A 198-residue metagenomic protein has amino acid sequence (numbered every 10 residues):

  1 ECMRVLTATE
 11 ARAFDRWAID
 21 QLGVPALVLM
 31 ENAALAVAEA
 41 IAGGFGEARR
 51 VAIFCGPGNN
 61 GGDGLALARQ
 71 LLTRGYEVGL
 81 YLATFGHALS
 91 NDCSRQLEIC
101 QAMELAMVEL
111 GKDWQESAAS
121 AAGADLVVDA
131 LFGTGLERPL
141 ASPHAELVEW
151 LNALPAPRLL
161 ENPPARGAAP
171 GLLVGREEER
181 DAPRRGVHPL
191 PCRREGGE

Functional and structural regions predicted by a protein language model:
C2-R49: Positively charged, low-complexity intrinsically disordered leader regions
M3-L6, G44-F54, N59-E198: Glycine-rich phosphate/dinucleotide-binding loop and adjoining beta-alpha-beta core of small-molecule
